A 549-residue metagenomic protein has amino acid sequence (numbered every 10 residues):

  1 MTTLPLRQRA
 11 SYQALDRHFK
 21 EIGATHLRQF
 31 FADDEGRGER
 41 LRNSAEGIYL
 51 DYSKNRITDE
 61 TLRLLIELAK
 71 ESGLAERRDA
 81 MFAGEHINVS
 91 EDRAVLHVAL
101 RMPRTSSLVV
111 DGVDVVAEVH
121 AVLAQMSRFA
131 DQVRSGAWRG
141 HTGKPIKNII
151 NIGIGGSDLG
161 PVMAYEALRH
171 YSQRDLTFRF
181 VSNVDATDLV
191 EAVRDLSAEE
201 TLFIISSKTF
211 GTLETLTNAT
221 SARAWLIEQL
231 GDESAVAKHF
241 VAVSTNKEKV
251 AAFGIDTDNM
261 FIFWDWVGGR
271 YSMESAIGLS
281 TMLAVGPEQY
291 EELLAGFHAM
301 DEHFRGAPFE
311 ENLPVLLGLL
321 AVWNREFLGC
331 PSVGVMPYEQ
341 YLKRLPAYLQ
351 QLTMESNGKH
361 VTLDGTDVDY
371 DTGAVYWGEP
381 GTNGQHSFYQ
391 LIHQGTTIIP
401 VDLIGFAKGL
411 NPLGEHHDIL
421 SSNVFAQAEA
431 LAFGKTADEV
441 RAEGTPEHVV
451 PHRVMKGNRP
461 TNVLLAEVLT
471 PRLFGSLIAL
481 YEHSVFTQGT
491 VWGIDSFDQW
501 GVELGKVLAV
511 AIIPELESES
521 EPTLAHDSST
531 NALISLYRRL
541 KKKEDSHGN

Functional and structural regions predicted by a protein language model:
L6-S11, H18-T142, I419-G444, Q488 (+2 more regions): Extended, charge-enriched "interface" segments that sit outside catalytic cores
E39-R40, L159-V162, L189-V190, L213-T215 (+6 more regions): Short helix/loop capping segments that flank catalytic or ligand/cofactor-binding pockets
R128-G136, T142-A307, A511: Glycine-rich phosphate-binding loops that contact phosphosugars or nucleotide phosphates
K147-G153, F203-T209, S332-E339, V375-Y376 (+1 more regions): Short glycine-rich or small-residue beta-strand-to-loop segments that form or flank ligand, phosphate, metal/Fe-S
A164-R169, R194-A198, A219-S221, D258 (+4 more regions): Short, solvent-exposed amphipathic alpha-helical segments in soluble enzyme and RNA/protein-processing domains
W225-G414, G434, G457, K506-L508 (+1 more regions): Active-site phosphate/pyrophosphate-binding segments
H393, G405-G475, A479, V485: Substrate-recognition/cap regions that form aromatic- and gly/pro-loop-enriched pockets for small-molecule ligands
N462-E519, H526-K541: C-terminal helical/tail subdomains of lipid-metabolizing enzymes
